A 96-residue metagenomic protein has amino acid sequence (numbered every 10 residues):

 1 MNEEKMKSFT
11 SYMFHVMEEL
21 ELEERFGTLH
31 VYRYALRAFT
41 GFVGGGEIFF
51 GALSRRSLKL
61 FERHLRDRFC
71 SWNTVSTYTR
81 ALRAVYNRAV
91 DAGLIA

Functional and structural regions predicted by a protein language model:
M1-K7, E18-E23: N-terminal helical hairpins
F14-G27, L36-A96: N-terminal core-binding DNA-recognition domain of tyrosine recombinases/integrases
